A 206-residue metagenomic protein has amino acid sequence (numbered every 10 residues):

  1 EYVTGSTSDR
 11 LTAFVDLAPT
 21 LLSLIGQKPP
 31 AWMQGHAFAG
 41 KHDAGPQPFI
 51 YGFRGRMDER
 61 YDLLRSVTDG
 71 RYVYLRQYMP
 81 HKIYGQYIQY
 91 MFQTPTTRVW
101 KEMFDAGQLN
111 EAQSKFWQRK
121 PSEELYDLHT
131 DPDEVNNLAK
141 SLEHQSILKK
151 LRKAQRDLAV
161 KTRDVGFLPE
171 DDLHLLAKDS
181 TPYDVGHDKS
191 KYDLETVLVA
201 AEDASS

Functional and structural regions predicted by a protein language model:
G5-D69, H144-K153: Polar, surface-exposed loop/tail segments that function as active-site lids or cofactor/substrate-recognition elements
S8-A18, L24, M79-V99, S180-S205: Contiguous hydrophobic segments
L21-P29, H42, P46, R76 (+5 more regions): A generic secondary-structure signal for well-formed alpha-helical elements
Q34-H36, P80, D172: Residue-level "edge-of-site" marker
F38, Y51, V67, Y74 (+2 more regions): Generic structural hydrophobic/aromatic packing signal, biased to beta-strands
M57-K140, S146-I147, L175-K178: C-terminal, low-complexity/hydrophilic appendages and adjacent surface loops of extracellular/periplasmic anionic
G107-E123, T130, L138-S206: Long, internal low-complexity/basic segments
